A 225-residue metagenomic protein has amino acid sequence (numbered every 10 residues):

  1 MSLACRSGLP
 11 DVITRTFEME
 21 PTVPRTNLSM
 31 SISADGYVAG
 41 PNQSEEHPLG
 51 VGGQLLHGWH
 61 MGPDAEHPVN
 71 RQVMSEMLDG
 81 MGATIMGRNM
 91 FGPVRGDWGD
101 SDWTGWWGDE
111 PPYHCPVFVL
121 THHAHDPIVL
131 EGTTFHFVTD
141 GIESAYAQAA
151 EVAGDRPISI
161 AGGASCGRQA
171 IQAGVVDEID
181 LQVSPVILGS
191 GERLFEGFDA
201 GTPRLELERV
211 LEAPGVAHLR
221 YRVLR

Functional and structural regions predicted by a protein language model:
S2-L3, P10-R225: Enzymes that bind and transform nitrogen-containing heteroaromatic metabolites
